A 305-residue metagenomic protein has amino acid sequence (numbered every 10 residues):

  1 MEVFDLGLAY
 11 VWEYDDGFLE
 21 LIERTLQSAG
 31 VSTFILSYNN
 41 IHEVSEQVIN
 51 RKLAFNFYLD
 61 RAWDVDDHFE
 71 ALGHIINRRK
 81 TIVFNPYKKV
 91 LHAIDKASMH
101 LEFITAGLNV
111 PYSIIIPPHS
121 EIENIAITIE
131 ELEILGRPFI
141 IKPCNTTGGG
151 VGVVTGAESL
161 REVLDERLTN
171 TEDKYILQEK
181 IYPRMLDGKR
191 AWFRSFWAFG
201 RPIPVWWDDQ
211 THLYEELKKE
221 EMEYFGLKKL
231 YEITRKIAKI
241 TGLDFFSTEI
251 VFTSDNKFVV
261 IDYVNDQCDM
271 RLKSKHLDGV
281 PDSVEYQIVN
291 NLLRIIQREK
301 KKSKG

Functional and structural regions predicted by a protein language model:
M1-A9: Extreme N-terminal starter segment of soluble prokaryotic enzymes
V11-I122, I127: Conserved N-proximal alpha/beta basic substrate-recognition cap immediately N-terminal to, or forming the N-lobe
F103-I104, E131-V151, E172-D187: ATP-grasp fold ATP-binding core
Y112, F139-D165: Glycine-rich phosphate-binding loop of ATP-grasp-fold ATP-dependent ligases
F139, I176, I203, F246 (+1 more regions): Protein kinase-like catalytic core scaffold
V153-A238: Phosphate-binding site of ATP-dependent enzymes
L243-D255: A short glycine-rich, hydrophobically flanked beta-strand micro-motif that places a catalytic Asp/Glu for divalent metal
F252-G305: C-terminal active-site "lid" helix and adjoining low-complexity regulatory extension at the edge of ATP-using catalytic
